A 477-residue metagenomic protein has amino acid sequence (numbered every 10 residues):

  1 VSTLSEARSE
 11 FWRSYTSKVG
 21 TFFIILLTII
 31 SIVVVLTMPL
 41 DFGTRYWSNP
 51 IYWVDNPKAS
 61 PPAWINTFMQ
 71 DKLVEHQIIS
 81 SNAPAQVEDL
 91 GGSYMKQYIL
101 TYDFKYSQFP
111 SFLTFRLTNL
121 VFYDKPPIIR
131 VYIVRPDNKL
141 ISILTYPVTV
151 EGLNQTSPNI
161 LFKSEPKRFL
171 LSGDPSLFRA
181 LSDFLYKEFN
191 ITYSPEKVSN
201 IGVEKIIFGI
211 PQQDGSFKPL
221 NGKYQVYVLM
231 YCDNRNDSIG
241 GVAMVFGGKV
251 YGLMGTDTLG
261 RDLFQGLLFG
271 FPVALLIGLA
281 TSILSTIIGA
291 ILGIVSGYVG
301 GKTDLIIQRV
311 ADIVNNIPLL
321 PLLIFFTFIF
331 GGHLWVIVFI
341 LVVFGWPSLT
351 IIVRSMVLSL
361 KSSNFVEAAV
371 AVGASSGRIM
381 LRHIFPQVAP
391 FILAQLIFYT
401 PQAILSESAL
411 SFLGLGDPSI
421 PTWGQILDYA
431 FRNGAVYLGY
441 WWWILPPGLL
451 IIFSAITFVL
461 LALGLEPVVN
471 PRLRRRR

Functional and structural regions predicted by a protein language model:
V1-G278, S285, A430-G448, I452-I456 (+2 more regions): Gly/Trp-centered helix-boundary motif
T256-R477: Alpha-helical transmembrane segments of integral membrane proteins, especially multi-pass inner/plasma-membrane
